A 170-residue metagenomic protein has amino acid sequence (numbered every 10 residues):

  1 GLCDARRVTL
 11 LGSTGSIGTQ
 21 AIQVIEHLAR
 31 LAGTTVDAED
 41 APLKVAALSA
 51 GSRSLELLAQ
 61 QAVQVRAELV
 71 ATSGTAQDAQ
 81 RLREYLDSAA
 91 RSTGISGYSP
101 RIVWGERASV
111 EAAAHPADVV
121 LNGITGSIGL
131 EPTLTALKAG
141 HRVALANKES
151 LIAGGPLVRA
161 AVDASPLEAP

Functional and structural regions predicted by a protein language model:
G1-E68: N-terminal Rossmann-like dinucleotide-binding module
L11, L48-S49, S73, V103-G105 (+2 more regions): Structural motif
G15-I22, R53-L57, L121-L137, L145-A146 (+1 more regions): Short glycine/serine/threonine-rich phosphate/pyrophosphate-binding segments that cradle anionic phosphate groups
A50-R53, G74-Q77, R107-S109, K148-L151: Short, acidic/turn-prone active-site loops that include or flank metal/cofactor- and phosphate-binding residues
L58-R91, I102-W104: Phosphate-bearing ligand-interacting subdomains that bind or position ATP/ADP/UDP/GDP/NAD(P) or nucleotide-linked
R66-E68, A90-R91, I95-P100, A139-R142 (+1 more regions): A short helix->loop->beta-strand "cap" motif at the edges of active sites that frequently abuts
L82-D118, I124-G129: A structured beta-alpha segment of the ubiquitous adenosine-cofactor-binding alpha/beta core
Y85-L86, V110, S127-A139, K148-P170: Rossmann-fold NAD(P)-binding glycine/threonine-rich loop
